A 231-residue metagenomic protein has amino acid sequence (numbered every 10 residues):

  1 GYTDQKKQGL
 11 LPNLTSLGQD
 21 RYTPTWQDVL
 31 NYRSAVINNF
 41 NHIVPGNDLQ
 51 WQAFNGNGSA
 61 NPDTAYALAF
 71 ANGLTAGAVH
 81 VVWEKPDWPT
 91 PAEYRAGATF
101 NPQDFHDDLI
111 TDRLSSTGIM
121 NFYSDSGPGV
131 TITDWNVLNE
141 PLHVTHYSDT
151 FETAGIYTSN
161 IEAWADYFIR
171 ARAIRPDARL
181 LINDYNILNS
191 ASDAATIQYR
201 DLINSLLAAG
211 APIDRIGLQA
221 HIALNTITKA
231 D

Functional and structural regions predicted by a protein language model:
Y2-D4, N38-L188: Substrate-binding cleft and catalytic face of glycoside hydrolase catalytic domains, especially the flexible beta-alpha
Y2-R33, Y147-D231: Noncatalytic carbohydrate-binding groove/subsite architecture in carbohydrate-active enzymes
